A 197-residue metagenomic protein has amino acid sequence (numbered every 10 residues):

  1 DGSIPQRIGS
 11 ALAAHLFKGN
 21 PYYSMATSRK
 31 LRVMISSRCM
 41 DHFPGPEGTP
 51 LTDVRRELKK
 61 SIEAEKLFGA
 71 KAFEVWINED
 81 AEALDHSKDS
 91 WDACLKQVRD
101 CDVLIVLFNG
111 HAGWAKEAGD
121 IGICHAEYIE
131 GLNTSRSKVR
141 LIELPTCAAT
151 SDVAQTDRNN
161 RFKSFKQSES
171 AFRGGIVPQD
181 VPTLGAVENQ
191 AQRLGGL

Functional and structural regions predicted by a protein language model:
P5-L12, F17-Y23, T27, C147-L197: C-terminal interaction surface of TIR/SEFIR-family domains
L12, F17-L107, N133-T134: Conserved N-terminal substructure of TIR/SEFIR domains
V54, L58, A93-Q97, C124-E127 (+1 more regions): A general structural detector for well-ordered alpha-helical segments in enzyme core domains, enriched
A81-A83, P145, L184: Short, solvent-exposed coil/turn elements at secondary-structure transition points
E82, G119, G175: Conserved short-loop catalytic and cofactor-binding motifs
I105, V139-I142, Q179: Hydrophobic/aromatic beta-strand patches that form the interior of the parallel beta-sheet core in alpha/beta enzyme
A112-A154: Amphipathic helical hotspot of TIR/SEFIR-family domains
